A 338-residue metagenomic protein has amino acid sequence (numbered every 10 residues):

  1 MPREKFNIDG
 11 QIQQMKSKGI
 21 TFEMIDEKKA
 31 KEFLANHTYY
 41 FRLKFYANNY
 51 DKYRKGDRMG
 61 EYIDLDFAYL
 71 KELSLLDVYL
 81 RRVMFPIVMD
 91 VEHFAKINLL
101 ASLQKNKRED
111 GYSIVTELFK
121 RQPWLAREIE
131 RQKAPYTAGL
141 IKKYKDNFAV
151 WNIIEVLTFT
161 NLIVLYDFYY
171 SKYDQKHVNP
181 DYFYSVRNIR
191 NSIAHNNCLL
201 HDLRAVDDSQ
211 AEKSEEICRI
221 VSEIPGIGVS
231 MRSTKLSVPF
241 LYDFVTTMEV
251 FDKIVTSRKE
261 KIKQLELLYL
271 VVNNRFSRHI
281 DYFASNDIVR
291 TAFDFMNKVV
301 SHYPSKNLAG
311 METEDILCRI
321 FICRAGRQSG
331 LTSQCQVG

Functional and structural regions predicted by a protein language model:
M1-N188, L200-G338: Extended intrinsically disordered or low-complexity regions, especially N/C-terminal cytosolic tails and loops, rather
N196: Acidic/aromatic/glycine-rich contiguous surface patches that form carbohydrate-binding/processing clefts and analogous
